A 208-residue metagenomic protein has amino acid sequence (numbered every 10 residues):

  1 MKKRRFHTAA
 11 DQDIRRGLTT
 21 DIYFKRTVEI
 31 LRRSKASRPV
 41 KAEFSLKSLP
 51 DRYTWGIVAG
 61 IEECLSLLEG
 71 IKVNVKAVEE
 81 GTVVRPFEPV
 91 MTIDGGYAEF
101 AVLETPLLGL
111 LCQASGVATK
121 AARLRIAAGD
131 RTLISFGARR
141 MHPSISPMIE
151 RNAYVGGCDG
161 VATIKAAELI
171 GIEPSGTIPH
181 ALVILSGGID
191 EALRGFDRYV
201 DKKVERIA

Functional and structural regions predicted by a protein language model:
M1-A101, P106: Flexible, solvent-exposed loop/hinge segments and secondary-structure transition points
T82-V84, M91-A208: Buried, small/hydrophobic-residue-enriched core segments of structured protein domains
